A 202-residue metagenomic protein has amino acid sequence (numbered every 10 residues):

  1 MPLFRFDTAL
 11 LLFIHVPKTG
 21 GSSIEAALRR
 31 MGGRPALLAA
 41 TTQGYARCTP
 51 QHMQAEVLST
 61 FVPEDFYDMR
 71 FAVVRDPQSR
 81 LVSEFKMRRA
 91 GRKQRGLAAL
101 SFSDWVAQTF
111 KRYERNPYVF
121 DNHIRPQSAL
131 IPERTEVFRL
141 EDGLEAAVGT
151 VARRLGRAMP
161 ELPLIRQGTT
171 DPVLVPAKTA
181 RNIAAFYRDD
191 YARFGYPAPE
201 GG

Functional and structural regions predicted by a protein language model:
M1-G202: Membrane-interface amphipathic segments in extracytoplasmic regions
